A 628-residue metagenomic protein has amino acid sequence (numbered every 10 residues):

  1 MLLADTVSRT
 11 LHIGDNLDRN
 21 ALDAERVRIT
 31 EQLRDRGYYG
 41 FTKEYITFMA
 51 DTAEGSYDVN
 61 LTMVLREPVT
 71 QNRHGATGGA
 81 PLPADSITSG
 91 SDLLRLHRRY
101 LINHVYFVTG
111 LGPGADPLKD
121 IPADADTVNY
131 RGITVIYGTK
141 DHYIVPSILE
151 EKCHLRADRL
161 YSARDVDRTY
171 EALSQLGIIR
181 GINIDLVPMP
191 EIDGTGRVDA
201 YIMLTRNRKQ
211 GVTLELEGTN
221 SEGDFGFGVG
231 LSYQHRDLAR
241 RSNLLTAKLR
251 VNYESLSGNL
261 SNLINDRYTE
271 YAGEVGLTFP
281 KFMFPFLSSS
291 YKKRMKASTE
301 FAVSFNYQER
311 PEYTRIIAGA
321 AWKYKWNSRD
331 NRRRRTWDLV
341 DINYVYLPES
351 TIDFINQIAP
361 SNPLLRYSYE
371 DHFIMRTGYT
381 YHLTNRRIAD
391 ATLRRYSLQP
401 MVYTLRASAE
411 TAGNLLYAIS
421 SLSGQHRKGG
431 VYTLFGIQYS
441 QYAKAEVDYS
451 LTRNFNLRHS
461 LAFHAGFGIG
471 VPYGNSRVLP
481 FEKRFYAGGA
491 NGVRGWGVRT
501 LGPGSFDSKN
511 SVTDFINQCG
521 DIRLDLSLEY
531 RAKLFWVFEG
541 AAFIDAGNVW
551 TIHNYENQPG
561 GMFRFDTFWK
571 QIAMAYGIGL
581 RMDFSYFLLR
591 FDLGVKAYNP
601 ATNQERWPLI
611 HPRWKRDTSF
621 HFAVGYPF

Functional and structural regions predicted by a protein language model:
M1-N220, A445, G466-G468: Periplasmic polypeptide-binding modules associated with outer-membrane biogenesis and secretion
L2-T6, H12-D15, T42, H142-Y143 (+7 more regions): Gram-negative/organellar outer-membrane beta-barrel architecture
R156-L160, F563, P600: C-terminal soluble interaction/assembly domains
E217-E222, T336-A532, A542-F565: C-terminal outer-membrane beta-barrel translocator/porin domains of Gram-negative envelope proteins and their
R240, T411, N456, M582-Y586: A generic beta-sheet turn/junction motif
L524-A532, G540, A546, A573-F584 (+1 more regions): Conserved C-terminal beta-signal and adjacent last beta-strands/turns of outer-membrane beta-barrel proteins
G540-F543, L588-G594: Conserved active-site loop/cleft motifs that coordinate metal ions or position small ligands
